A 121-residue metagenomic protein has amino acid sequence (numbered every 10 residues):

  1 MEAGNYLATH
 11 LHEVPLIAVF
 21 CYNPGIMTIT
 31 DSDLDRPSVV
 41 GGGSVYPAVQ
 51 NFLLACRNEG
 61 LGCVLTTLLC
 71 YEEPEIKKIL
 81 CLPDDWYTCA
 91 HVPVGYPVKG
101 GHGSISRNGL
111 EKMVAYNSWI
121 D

Functional and structural regions predicted by a protein language model:
M1-V45: Glycine/small-residue-rich phosphate/adenosyl-binding loop
E2-Y6, I76-I79, G101: Glycine-rich, charged/polar anion/phosphate-binding loops that engage phosphate groups from diverse ligands
I29-D33, E75, G103: A short secondary-structure junction signal
V40, L61-P74: GST superfamily/GST-like fold recognition
N51-F52: Aromatic/hydrophobic pocket-lining residues that form π-stacking "cages" and hydrophobic walls in ligand
R57-N58: Short hydrophobic alpha-helices that are characteristic scaffold elements of the AMP-binding
E73-T88: Short, electropositive alpha-helical surface patch
C89-D121: C-terminal helix-cap and adjacent tail motif
